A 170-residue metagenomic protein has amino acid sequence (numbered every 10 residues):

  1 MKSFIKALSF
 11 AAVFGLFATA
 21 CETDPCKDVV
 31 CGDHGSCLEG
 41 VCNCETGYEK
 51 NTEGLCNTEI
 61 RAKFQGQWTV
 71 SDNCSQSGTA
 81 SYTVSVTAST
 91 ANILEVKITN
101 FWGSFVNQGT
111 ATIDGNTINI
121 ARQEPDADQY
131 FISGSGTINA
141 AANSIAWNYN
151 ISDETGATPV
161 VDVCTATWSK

Functional and structural regions predicted by a protein language model:
M1-S9: Bacterial N-terminal signal peptides that target proteins for export
F17-A20: C-terminal motif of bacterial Sec signal peptides marking the signal peptidase cleavage site
E22-D24: Bacterial signal peptide processing site
V29, G35-T46, G54-N57: Extracellular cysteine-rich, disulfide-stabilized repeat modules
E53-G54, A146-K170: Edge beta-strand at a domain terminus
I60-A80, I98: Tryptophan-anchored aromatic micro-motifs
I93-S144: Contiguous, well-ordered beta-strand patches that form the walls/edges of small beta-barrel/beta-sandwich domains
